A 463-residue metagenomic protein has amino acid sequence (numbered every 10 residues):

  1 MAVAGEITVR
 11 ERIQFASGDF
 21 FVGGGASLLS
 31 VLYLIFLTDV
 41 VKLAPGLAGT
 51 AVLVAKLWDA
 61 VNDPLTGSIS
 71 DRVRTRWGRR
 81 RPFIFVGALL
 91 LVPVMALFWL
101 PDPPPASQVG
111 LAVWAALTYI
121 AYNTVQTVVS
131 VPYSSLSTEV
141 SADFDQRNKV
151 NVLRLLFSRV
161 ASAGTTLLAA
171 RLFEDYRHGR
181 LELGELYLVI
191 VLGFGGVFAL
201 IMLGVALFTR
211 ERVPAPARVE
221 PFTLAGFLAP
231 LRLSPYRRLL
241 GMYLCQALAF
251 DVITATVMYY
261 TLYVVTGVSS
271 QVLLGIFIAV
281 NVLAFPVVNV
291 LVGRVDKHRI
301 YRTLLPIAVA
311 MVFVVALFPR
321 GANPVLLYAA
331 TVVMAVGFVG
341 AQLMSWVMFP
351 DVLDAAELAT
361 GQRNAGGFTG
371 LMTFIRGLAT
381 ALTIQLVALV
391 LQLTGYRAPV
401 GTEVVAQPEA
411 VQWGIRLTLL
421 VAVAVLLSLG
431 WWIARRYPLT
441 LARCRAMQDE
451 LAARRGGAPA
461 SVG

Functional and structural regions predicted by a protein language model:
A2-G463: Membrane-embedded alpha-helical bundles of multi-pass transporters/translocases, especially carrier/permease families
